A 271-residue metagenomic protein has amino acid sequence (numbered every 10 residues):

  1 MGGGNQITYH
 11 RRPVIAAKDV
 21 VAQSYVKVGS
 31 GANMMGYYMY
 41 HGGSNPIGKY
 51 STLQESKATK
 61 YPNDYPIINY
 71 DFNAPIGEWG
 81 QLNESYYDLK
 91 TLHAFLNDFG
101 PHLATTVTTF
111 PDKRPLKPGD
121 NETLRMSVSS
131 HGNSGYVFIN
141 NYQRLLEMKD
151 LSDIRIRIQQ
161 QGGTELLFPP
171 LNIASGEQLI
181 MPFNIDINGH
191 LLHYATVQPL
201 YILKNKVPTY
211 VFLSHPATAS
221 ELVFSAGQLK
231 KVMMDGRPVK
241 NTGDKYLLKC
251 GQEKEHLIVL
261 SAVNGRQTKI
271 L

Functional and structural regions predicted by a protein language model:
G2-I7, D19, Y25-L271: Carbohydrate-binding surfaces of carbohydrate-active enzymes
H10: Short, flexible active-site loop motifs that bind/organize anionic cofactors or intermediates
A16: Charged, low-complexity surface patches
